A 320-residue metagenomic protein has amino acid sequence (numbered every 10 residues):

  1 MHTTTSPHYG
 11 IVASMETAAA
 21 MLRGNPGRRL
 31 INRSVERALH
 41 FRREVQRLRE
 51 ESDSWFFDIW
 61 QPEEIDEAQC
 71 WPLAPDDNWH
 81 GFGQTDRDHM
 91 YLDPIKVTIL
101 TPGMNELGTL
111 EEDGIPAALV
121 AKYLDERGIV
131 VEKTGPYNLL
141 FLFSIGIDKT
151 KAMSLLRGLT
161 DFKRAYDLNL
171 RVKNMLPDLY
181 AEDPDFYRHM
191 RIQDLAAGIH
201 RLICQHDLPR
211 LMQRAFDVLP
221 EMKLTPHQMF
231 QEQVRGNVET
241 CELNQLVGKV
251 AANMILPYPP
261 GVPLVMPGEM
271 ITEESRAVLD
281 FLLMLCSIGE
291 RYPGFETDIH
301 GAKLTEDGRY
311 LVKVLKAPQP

Functional and structural regions predicted by a protein language model:
M1-A19: PLP-dependent aminotransferase class I/II
N25-P320: Non-catalytic terminal extensions of PLP-dependent enzymes
